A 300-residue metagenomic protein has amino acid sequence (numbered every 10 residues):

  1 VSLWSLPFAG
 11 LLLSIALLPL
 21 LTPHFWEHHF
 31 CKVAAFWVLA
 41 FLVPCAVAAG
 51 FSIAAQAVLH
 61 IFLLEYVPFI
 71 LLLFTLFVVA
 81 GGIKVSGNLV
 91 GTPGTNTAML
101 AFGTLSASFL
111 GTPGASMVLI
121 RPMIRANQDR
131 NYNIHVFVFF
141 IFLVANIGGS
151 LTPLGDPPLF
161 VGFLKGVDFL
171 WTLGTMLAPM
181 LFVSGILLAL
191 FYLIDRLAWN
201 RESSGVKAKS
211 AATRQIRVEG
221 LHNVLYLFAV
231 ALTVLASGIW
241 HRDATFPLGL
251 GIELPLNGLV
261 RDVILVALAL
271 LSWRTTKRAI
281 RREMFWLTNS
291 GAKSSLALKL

Functional and structural regions predicted by a protein language model:
V1-W4, F25-A34, A54-P68, F169-P179 (+3 more regions): Interfacial loop-to-helix junctions that mark the boundaries of transmembrane helices in multi-pass membrane
V1-W4, F8, L39-V43, I194-L227 (+1 more regions): Intrinsically disordered, low-complexity non-transmembrane regions of multi-pass membrane transporters
P7-L18, W37-A48, L73-G81, L181-L193 (+3 more regions): Hydrophobic core segments of alpha-helical transmembrane domains in multi-pass membrane transport and ion-translocation
L13-W26, L76-G91, I124-N127, F191-N200 (+1 more regions): C-terminal ends of transmembrane helices
L20-H24, L42-E65, F74-T92, L105-V118: Transmembrane alpha-helix boundary signature
G94-I147: Hydrophobic transmembrane alpha-helices that form the pore/transport pathway of multi-pass ion and small-solute
Y132, L151, W171-A212: Juxtamembrane and boundary regions of transmembrane helices in multi-pass small-molecule transporters and channels
L227-L300: Transmembrane helical segments that form the transport core of multi-pass membrane transport proteins
